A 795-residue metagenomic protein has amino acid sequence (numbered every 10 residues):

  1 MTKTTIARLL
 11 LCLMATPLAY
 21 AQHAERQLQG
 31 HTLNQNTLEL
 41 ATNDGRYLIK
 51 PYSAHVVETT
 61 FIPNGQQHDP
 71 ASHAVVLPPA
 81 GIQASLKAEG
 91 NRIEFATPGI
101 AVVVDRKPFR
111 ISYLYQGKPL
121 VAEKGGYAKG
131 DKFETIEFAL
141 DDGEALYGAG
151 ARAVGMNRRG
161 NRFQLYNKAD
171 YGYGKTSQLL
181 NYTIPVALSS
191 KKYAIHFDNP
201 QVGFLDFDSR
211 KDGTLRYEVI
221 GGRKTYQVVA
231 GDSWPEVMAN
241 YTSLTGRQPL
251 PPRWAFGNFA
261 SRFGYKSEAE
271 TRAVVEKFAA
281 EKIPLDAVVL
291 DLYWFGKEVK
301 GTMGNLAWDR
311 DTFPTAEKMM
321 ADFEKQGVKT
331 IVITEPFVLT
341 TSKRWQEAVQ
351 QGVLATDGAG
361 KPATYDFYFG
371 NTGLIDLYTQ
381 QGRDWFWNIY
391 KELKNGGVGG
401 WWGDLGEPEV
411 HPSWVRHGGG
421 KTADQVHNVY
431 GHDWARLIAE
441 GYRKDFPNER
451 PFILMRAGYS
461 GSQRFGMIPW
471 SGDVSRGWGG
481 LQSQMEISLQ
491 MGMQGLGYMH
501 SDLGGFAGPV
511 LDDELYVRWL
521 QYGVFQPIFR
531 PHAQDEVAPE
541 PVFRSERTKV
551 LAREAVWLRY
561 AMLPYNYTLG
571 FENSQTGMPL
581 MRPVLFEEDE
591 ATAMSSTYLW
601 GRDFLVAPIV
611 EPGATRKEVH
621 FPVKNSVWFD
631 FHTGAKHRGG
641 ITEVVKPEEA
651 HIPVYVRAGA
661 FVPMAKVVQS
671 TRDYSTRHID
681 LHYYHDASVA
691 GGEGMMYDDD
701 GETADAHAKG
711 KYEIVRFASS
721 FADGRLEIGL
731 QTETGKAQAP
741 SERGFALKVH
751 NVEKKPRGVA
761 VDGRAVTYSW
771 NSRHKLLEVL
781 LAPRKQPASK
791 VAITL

Functional and structural regions predicted by a protein language model:
M1-E25: Bacterial Sec-dependent N-terminal signal peptides
T4, R518-L520, K785: Intrinsic low-complexity, intrinsically disordered segments enriched in polar/basic residues
P17-A19, N566, K755: N-terminal processing/targeting junctions
A21-T245, P249-W254, F263, E268-E270 (+11 more regions): N-terminal accessory segment at the very beginning of proteins
L120-H651, V656-R657: Catalytic-domain carbohydrate-binding cleft regions of carbohydrate-active enzymes
Y598, S719-S720: Short, conserved, surface-exposed binding loops centered on an aromatic residue
